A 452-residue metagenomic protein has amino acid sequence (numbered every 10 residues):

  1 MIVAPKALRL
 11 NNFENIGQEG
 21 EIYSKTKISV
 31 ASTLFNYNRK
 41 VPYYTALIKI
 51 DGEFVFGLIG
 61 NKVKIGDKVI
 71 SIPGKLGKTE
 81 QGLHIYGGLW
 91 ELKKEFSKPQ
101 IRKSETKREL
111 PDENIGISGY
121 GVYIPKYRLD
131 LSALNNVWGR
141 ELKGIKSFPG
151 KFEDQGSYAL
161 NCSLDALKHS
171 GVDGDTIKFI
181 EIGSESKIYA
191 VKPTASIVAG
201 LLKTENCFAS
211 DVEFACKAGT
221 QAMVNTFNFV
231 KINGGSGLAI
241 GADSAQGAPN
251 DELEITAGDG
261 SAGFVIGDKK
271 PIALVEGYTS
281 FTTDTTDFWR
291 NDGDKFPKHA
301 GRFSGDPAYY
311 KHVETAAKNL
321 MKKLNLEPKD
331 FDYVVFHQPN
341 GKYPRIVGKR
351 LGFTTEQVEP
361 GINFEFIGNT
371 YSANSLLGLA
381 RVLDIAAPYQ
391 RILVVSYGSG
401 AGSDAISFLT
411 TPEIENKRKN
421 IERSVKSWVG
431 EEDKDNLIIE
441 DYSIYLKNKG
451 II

Functional and structural regions predicted by a protein language model:
M1-G17, I452: Cys/His-rich short segments
I28-S29, I72-E80, G398-G400: Short, charged beta-turn/beta-strand-edge "cap" motif at the junction between a beta-strand and an adjacent loop
G60-I72: Short nucleic-acid-contacting surface segments enriched for D/E, G, S/T with interspersed K/R
P73-Q100: OB-fold/S1-family single-stranded nucleic acid-binding modules
S97-E153, D251-P307, K311, V394-G400 (+1 more regions): Condensing-enzyme catalytic core mediating Claisen C-C bond formation in acyl metabolism
I117, Q155-T220, K323-I346, R350: Conserved beta-ketoacyl condensing-enzyme motif
Q155-S170, A308-L324, S375-V382: Short, well-ordered amphipathic alpha-helical segments that serve as non-catalytic structural scaffolds within diverse
L160, S186-I188, E205, F214-G234 (+2 more regions): Claisen-condensing/thiolase-fold acyl-transfer catalytic domains that form or cleave C-C bonds in fatty acid
